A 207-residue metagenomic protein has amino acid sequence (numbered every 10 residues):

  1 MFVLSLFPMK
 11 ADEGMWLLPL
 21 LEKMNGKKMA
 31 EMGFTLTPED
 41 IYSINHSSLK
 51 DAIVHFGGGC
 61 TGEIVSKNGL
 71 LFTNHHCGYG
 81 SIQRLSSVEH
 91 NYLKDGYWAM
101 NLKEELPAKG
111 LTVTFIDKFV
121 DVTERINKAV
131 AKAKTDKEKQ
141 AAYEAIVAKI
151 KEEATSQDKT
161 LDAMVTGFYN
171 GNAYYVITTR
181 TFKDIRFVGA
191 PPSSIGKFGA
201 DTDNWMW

Functional and structural regions predicted by a protein language model:
M1-S5: Bacterial N-terminal signal peptides
F7-W207: Terminal presequence/propeptide segments associated with secretion/organelle targeting and zymogen/polyprotein
